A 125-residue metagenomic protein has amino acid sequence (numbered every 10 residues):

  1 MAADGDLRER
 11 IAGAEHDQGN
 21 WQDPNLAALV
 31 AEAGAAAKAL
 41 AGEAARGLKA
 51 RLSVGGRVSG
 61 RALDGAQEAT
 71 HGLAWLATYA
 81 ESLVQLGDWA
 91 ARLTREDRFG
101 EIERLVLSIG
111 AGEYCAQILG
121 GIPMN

Functional and structural regions predicted by a protein language model:
M1-N125: Flavin-dependent oxidoreductase catalytic core characteristic of acyl-CoA dehydrogenase/oxidase-like enzymes
